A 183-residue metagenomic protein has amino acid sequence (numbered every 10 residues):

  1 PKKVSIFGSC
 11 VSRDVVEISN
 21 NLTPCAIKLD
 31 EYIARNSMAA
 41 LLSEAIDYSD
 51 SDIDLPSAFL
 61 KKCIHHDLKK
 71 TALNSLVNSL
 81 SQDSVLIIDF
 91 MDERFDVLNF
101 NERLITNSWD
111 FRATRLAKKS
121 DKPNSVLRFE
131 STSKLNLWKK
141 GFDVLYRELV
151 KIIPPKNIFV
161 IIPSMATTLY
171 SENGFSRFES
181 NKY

Functional and structural regions predicted by a protein language model:
P1-Y183: Extracellular glycan-modifying ectodomains
